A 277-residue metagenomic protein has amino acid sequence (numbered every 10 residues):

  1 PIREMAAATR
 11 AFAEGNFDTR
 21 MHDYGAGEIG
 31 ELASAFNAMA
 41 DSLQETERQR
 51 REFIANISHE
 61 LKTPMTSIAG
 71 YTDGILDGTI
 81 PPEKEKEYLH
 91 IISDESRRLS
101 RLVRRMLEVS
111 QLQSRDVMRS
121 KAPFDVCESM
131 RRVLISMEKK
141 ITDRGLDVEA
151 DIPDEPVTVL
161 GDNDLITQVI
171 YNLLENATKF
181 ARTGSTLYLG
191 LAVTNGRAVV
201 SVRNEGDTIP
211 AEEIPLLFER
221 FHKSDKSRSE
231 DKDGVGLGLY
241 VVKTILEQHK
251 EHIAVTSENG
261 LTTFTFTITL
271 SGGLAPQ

Functional and structural regions predicted by a protein language model:
P1-I54, Y71-L76, P81, H90 (+4 more regions): Membrane-proximal HAMP signal-relay module
D18, H22-A26, S120-P123, T142 (+1 more regions): Conserved catalytic submotifs in the C-terminal HATPase_c
D94-S100: Short alpha-helical segment of the dimerization/phosphotransfer core of two-component systems
S114-R119, T158-G161: Conserved micro-motifs of the catalytic ATP-binding
A177-T178: Short helix-loop "hinge" at the ATP-lid/N-box region of the Bergerat-fold HATPase_c
G184-G196: Short beta-strand/loop element within the Bergerat-fold HATPase_c
I209-K223: Short conserved segment of the HATPase_c
E247-Q277: C-terminal end segment of the histidine kinase catalytic
